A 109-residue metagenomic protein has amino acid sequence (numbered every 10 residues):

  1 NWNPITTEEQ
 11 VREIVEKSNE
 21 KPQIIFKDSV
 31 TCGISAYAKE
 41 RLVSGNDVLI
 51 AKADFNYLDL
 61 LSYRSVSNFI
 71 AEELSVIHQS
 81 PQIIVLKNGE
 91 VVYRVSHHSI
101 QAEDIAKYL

Functional and structural regions predicted by a protein language model:
N1-K21: N-terminal leader/targeting and pre-domain segments
V11, A38-K39, V43, E72 (+2 more regions): A structural signal for the main folded, soluble domain(s) of proteins
I14-D47: Local sequence-structure signature of Cys/Sec-based thiol-disulfide redox active-site neighborhoods
K27, K52-S67: Thiol-based oxidoreductase modules, predominantly thioredoxin-like and allied folds used for disulfide exchange
N46-A53, D104-A106: Short cysteine/histidine-rich metal-coordination sites, predominantly Zn2+-binding motifs
L74-I77: Short loop/turn motifs at secondary-structure junctions and domain boundaries
Q79, V85-L109: Non-catalytic, surface beta->alpha helical segment in thiol-disulfide oxidoreductase systems
